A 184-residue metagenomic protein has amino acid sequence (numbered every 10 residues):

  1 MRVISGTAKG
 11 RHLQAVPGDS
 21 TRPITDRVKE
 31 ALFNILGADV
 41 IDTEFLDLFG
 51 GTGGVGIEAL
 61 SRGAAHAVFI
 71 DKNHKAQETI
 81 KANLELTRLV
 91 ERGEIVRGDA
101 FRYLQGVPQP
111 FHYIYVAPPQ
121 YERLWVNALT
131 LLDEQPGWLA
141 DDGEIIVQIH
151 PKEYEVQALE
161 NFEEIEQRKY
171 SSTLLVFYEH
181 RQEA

Functional and structural regions predicted by a protein language model:
M1-A184: Class I S-adenosyl-L-methionine-dependent methyltransferase catalytic core
